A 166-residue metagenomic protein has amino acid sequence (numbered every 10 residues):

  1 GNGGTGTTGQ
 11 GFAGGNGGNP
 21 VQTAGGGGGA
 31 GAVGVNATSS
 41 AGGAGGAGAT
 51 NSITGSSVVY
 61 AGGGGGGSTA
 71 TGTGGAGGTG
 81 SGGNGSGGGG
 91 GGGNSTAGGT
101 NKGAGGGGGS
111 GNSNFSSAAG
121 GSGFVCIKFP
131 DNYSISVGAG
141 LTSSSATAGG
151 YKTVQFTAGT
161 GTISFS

Functional and structural regions predicted by a protein language model:
G1-S166: Low-complexity, glycine/proline-biased repetitive segments and flexible coils/loops
